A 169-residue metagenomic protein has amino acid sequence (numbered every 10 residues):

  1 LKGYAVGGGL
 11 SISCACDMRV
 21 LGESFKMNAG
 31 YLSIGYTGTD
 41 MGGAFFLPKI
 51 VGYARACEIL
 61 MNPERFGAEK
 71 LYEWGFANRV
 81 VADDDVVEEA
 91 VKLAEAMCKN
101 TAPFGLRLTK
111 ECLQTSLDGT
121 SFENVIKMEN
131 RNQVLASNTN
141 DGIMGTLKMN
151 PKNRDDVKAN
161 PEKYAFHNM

Functional and structural regions predicted by a protein language model:
L1-F104: Crotonase-fold acyl-CoA enzyme core
P63-E69, E88, K92, A96-M169: C-terminal alpha-helix plus adjacent terminal tail
